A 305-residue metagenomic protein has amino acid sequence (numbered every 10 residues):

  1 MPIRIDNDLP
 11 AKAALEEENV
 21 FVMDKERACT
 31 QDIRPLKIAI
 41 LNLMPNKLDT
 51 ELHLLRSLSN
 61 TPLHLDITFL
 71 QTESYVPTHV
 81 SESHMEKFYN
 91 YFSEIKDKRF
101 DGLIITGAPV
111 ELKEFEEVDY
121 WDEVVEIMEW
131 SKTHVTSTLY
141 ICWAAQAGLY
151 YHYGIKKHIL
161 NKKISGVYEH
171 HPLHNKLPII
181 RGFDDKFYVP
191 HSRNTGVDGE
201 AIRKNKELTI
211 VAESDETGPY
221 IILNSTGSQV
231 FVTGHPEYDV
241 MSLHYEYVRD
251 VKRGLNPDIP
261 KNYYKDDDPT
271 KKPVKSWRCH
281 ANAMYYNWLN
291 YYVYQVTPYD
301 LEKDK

Functional and structural regions predicted by a protein language model:
M1-S74, F88-I95, R99, E126 (+1 more regions): Amide-donor transfer/coupling interface in amidating biosynthetic enzymes
H79-V80: Acidic/histidine-rich helix-loop elements that form or flank divalent-metal/phosphate-binding sites at the catalytic
I105-H174: Cysteine-nucleophile active-site neighborhood
